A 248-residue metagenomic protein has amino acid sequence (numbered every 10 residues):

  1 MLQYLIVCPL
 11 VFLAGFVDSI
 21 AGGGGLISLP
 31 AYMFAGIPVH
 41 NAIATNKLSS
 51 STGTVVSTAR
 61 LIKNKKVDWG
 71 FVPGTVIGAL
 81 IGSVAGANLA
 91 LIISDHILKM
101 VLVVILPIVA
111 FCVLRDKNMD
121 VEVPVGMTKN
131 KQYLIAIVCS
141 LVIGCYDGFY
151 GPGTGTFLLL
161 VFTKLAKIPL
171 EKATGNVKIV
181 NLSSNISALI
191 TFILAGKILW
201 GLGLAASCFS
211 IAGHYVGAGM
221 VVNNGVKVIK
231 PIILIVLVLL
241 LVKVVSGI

Functional and structural regions predicted by a protein language model:
M1-P38, P124-T174: Selected transmembrane alpha-helices and immediately adjacent juxtamembrane segments of polytopic inner-membrane
Y4, K47, L102-L106, A110 (+4 more regions): Residues within membrane-spanning alpha-helices of integral membrane proteins, especially the hydrophobic core/packing
C8, F12, F16, K47 (+10 more regions): Residue-level signature of the transmembrane alpha-helical core of multi-pass small-molecule transporters
F34-A35, N41, A87, L91 (+6 more regions): Transmembrane helix-loop junction
H40-A44, T174-K178: Small-residue hotspots at the loop-to-helix junctions and early N-terminal turns of transmembrane alpha-helices
A44-I97, N185-I235: Selective hydrophobic functional segments
V56-N64, V103-T128, G219, L241-I248: Transmembrane helix exit motif
V142-Y150, A188-G196, G203, L240-I248: Hydrophobic alpha-helical transmembrane segments in multi-pass integral membrane proteins
